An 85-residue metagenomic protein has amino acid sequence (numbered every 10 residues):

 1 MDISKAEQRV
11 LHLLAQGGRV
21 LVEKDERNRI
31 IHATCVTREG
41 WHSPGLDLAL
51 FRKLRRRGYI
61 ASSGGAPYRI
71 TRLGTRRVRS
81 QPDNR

Functional and structural regions predicted by a protein language model:
M1-L48: Short amphipathic alpha-helical interface segments
R19-V20, I60, N84: A general structural signal for well-ordered secondary-structure junctions
R55-G65: A short, conserved structural fragment
A66-T71: Minor-groove-contacting beta-hairpin "wing" of winged helix-turn-helix DNA-binding domains
R72-R85: Short, amphipathic alpha-helical interaction segments positioned at domain boundaries
